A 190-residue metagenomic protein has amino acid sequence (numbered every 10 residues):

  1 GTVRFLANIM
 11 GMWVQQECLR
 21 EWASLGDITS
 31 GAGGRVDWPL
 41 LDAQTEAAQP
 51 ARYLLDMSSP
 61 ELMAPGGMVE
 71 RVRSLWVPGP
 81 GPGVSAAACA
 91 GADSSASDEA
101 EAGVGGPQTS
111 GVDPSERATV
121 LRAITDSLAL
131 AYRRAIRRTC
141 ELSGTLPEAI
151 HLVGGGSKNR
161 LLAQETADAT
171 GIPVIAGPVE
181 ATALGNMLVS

Functional and structural regions predicted by a protein language model:
G1-A149, K158-T182, S190: Active-site core segments that coordinate phosphate-bearing ligands/cofactors across diverse enzyme families
G155: Glycine-rich Rossmann-fold phosphate-binding loop(s) that bind the pyrophosphate of adenine dinucleotide cofactors
M187: Catalytic-core signal marking the mid-to-C-terminal active-site face
